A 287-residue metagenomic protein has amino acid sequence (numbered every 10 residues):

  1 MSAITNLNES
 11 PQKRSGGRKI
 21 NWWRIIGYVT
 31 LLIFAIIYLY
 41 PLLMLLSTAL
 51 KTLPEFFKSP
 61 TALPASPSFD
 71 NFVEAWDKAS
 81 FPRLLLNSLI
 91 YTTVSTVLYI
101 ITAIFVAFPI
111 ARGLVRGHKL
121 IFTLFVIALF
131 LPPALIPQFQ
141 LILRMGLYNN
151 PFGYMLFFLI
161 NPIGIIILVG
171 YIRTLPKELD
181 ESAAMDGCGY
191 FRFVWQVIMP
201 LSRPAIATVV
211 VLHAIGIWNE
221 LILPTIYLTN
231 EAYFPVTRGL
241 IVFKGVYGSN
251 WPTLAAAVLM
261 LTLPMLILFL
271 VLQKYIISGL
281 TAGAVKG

Functional and structural regions predicted by a protein language model:
S2-G287: A hydrophobic, multi-pass inner-membrane permease signature
